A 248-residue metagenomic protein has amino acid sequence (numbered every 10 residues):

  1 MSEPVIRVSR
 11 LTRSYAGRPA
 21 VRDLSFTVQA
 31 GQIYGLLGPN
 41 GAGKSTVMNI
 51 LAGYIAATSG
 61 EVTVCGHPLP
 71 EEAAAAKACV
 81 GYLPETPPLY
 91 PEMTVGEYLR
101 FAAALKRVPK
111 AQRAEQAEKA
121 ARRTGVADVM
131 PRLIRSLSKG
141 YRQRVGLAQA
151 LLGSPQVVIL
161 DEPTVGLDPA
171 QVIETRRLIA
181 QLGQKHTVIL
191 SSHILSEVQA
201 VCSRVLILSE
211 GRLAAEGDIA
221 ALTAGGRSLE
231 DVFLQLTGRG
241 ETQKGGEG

Functional and structural regions predicted by a protein language model:
A52: Helix-to-loop junction immediately C-terminal to a conserved catalytic motif
R100, A104, A111-V129: Conserved ABC ATPase "signature" region
V158-E162, L167: Catalytic Walker B motif of ABC-type/P-loop ATPase nucleotide-binding domains
V172-Q184: Helical segment within the ABC ATPase nucleotide-binding domain
E216-G217: ABC ATPase "signature
